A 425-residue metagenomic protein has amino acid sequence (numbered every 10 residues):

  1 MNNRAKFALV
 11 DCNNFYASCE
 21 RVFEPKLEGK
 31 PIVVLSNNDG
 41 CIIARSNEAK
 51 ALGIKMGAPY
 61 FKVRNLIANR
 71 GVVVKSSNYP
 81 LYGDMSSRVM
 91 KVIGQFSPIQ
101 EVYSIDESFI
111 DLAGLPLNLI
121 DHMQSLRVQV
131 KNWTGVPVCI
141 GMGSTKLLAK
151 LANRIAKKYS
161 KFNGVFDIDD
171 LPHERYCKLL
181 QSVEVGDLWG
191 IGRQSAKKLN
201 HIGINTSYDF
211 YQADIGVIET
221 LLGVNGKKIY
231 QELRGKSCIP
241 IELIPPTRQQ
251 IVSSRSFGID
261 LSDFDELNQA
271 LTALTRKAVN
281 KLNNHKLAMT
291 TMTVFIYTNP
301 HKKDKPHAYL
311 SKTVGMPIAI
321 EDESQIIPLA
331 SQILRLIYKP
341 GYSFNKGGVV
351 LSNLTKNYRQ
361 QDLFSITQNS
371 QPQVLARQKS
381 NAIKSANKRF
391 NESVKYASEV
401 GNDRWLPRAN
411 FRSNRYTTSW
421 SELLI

Functional and structural regions predicted by a protein language model:
M1-Q231, S370-I425: Gly/Gly-Pro- and Ser/Thr-rich, intrinsically disordered tail segments characteristic of DNA damage-repair and tolerance
L9, D187, K197-F344, Y358: DNA-contacting surface of Y-family translesion DNA polymerases
K30, V138, T290-M292, G347 (+1 more regions): Change "...and in nucleic-acid phosphodiester-cleaving endonucleases..." to "...and in nucleic-acid processing enzymes
S108-A113, S311-P317, Q361-I366: Short, hydrophobic beta-strand segments
P116-L119, K303, T355-Q361: Short, charged/polar, Gly/Pro-enriched secondary-structure boundary elements
G143-T145, Y297, V350-L354, E399: Short loop/turn motifs enriched for small/polar and acidic residues
N284, A288, S343-G348, S393-V400: Short glycine-rich, low-complexity/disordered patches
S331-R389: C-terminal hydrophobic structural anchor segments that stabilize assembly/packing rather than catalytic chemistry
